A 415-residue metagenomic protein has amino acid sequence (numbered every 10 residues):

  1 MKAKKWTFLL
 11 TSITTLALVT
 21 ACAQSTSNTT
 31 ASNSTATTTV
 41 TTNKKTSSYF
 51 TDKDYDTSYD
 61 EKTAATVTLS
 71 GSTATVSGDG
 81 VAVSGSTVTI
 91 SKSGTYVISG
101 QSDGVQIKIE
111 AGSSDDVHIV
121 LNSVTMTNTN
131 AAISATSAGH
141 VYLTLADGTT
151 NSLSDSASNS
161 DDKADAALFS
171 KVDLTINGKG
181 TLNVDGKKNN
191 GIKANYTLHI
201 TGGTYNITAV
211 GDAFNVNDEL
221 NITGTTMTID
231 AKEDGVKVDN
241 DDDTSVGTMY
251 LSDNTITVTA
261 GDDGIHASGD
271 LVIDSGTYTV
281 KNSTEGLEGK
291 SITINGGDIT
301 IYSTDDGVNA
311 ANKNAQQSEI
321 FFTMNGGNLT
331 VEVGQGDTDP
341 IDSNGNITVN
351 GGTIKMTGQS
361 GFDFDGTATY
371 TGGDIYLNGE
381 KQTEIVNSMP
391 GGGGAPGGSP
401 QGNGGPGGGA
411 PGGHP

Functional and structural regions predicted by a protein language model:
K2-P415: A composition-driven surface/loop motif
